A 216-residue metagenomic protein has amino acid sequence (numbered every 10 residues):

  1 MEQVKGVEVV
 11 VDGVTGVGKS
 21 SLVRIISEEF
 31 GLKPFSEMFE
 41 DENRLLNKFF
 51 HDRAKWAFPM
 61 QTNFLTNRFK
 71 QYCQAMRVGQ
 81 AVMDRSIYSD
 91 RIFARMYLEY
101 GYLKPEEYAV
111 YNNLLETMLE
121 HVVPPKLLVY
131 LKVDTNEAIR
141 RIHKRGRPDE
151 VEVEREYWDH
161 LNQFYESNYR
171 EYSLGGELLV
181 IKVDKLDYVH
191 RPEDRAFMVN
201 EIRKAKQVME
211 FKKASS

Functional and structural regions predicted by a protein language model:
V11: Hydrophobic anchor at the beta1->P-loop junction of P-loop NTPases
V14: P-loop (Walker A) phosphate-binding loop of NTP-binding proteins
K19: Conserved lysine of the Walker
L22, I26: Hydrophobic positions on the alpha1 helix immediately C-terminal to the Walker A/P-loop
E28-R68: Conserved substrate/cofactor phosphate-moiety recognition/catalytic segment in nucleotide-dependent phosphotransferases
W56-V123: Glycine-rich phosphate-binding loop used to anchor ATP phosphates in small-molecule kinases, encompassing both
F93-F164: A glycine- and Lys/Arg-enriched "phosphate-lid" helix/loop adjacent to the NTP-binding pocket of small-molecule kinases
R140-S216: NTP-dependent small-molecule kinase module
